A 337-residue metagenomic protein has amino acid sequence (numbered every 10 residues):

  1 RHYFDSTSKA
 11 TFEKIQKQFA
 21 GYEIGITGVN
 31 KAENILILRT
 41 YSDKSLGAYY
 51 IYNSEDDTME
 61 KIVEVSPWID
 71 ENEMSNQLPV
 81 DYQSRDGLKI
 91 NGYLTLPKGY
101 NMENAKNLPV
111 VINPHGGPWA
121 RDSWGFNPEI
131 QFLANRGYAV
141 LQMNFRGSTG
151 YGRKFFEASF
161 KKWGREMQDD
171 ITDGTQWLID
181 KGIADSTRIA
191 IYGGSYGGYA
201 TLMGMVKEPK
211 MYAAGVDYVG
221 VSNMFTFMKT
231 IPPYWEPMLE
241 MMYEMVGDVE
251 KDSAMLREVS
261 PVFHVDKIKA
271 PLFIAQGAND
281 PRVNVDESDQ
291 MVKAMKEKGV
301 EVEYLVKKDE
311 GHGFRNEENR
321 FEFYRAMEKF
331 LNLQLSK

Functional and structural regions predicted by a protein language model:
R1-N91, T95-N107, W119-R136, Q176-D180: Peripheral, non-catalytic segments that deliver or gate enzyme domains
Y41, S54, G116, G194 (+1 more regions): Flexible loop residues that form catalytic and substrate-binding hotspots at small-molecule/glycan-binding clefts
I62, V80-Y82, P114, M143 (+1 more regions): Hydrophobic residues at beta-strand termini and immediately following loops that shape nucleotide-binding pockets
Y82, L108, Y138, Y212 (+1 more regions): Conserved hydrophobic/aromatic "anchor" residues that stabilize well-ordered secondary structure elements
V110, F132-N144, E303: A fold-wide structural signal in alpha/beta-hydrolase
P114-G116, Q276: The conserved beta1-alpha1 loop
M143-K337: Active-site-proximal cap/loop segments of hydrolase catalytic domains
